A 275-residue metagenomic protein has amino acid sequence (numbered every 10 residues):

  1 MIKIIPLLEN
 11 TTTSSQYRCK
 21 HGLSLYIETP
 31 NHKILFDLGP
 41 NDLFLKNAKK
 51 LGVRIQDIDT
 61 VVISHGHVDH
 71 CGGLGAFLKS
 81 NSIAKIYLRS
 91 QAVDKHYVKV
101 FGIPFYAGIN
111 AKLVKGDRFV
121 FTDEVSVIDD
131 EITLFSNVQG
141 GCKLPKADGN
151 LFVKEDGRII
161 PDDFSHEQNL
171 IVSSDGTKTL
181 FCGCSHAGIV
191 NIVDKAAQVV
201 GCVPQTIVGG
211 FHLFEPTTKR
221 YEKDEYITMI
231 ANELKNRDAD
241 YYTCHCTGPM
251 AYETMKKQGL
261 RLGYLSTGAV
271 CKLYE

Functional and structural regions predicted by a protein language model:
M1-S15, D148-P161, H212-E222: Glycine-rich phosphate-binding "P-loop"
I2-L51, D163, E167-F181: Conserved beta-strand hairpin/beta-sheet module of binuclear metal-dependent hydrolase folds, prominently
I27, D37, A48, H65 (+4 more regions): Divalent metal-coordination and catalytic microenvironments
H32-I34, T60, I132, K178-T179 (+1 more regions): Structural motif
G39-D42, H67-V68, H186-G188: Short beta->alpha connector loops
L43-D94, Q198-T206: Active-site metal-binding motif and surrounding structural segment of the metallo-beta-lactamase
H70, D163-N169, S173-T267: Cap/insert and terminal regions of metallo-dependent hydrolase folds
A92-Q168, M255, G263-Y274: Metallo-beta-lactamase
